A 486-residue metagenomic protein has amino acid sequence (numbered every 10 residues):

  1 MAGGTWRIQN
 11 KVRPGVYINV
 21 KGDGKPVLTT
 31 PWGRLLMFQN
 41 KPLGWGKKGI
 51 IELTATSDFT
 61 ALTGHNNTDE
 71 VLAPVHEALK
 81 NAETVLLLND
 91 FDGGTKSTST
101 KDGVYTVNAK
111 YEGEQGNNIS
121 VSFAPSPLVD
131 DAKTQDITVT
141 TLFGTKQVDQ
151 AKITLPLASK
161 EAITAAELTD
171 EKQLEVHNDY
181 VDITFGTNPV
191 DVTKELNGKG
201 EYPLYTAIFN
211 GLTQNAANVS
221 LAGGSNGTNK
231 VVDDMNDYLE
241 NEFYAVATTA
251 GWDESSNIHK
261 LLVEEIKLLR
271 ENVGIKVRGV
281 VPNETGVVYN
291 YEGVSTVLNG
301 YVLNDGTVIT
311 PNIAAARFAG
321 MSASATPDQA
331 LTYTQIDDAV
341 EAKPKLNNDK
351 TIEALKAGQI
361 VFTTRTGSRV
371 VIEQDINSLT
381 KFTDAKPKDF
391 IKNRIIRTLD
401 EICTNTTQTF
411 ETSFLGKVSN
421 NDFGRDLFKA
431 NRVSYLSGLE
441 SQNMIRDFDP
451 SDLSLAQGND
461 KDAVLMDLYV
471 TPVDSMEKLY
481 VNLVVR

Functional and structural regions predicted by a protein language model:
M1-A2, R486: Short, solvent-exposed mixed-charge patches
A2-T60, P74-T84, N89-E114, N118-S419 (+4 more regions): A glycine- and small-residue-enriched flexible loop/hinge signal that marks low-structured segments
F59-L62, T68: Alpha/propeptide regions of enzymes that mature by internal proteolysis
N67, F423-N431: Short amphipathic alpha-helical segments
T68-P74: Charged, low-complexity terminal tails
S454-R486: C-terminal edge-of-domain segments
